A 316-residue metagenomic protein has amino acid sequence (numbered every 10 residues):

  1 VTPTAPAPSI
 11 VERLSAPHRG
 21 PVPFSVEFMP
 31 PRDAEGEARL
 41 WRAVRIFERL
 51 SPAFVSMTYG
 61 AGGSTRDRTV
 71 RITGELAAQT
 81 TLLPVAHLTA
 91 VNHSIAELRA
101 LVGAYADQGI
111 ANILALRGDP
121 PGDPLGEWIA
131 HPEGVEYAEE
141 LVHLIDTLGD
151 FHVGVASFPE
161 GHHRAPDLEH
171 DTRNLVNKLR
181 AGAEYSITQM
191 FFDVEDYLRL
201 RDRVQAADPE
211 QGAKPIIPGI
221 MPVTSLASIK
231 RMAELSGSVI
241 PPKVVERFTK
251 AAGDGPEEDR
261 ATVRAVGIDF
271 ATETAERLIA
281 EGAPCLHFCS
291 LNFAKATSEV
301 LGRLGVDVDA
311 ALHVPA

Functional and structural regions predicted by a protein language model:
V1-V26, D33, A38, A310-A316: N-terminal amphipathic alpha-helix/helix-capping segment at the start of soluble metabolic enzymes
T4-E12, G36-A38, G63-E75, S94-L101 (+4 more regions): Active-site-adjacent beta->alpha loops and helix N-cap segments on the catalytic face of soluble alpha/beta enzymes
P6-V11, S15, P132-F158, D208-T274 (+1 more regions): Active-site pocket-lining/capping segments in soluble small-molecule metabolic enzymes
R19-P23, S51-F54, T80-P84, G109-A111 (+4 more regions): Short, well-ordered coil/turn segments that N-cap beta-strands
P23-W41, A61, P84-A96, H152-H170 (+1 more regions): Active-site mouth loops of central-metabolism enzymes
E27, V55, Y105, K178 (+3 more regions): Conserved, mostly hydrophobic/aromatic
R42-T58, R180: Catalytic domains of carbohydrate-active enzymes, especially glycoside hydrolases
V55-T65, L88, I113-L116, E184-D193 (+2 more regions): Catalytic beta/alpha-barrel core
